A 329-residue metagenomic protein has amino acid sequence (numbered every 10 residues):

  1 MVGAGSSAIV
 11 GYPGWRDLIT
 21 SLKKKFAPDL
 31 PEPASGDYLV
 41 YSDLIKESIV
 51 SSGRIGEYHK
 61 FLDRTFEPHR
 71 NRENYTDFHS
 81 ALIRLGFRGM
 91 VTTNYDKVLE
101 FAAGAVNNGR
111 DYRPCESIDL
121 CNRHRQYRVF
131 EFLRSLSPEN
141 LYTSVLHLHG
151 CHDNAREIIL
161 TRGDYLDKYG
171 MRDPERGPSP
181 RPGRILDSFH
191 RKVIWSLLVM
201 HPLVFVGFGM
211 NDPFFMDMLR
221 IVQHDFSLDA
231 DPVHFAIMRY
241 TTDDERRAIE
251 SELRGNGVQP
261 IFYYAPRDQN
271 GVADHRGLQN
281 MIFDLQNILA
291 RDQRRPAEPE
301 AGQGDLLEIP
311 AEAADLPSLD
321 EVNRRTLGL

Functional and structural regions predicted by a protein language model:
M1-L99, L306-L329: Gly/serine-rich nucleotide phosphate-binding loop at the start of the catalytic core of nucleotide/ADP-ribose-handling
S6-A8, D96-V98, C151-N154, G209-N211: Short, solvent-exposed loop/turn segments at secondary-structure junctions
S6-V10, K25, S80, L85-G86 (+4 more regions): SIR2/sirtuin-family catalytic core signature
V10-Y12, E100-A102, E157, F215-M216: Short glycine-/acidic-enriched loop or helix-start segments at secondary-structure transitions that form or flank
P13-I19, A105-G109, G163-D164, L219-V222: Short secondary-structure boundary/capping segments
S52-E139, L197, V206, D212: Active-site periphery "cap/insert" segments of enzyme catalytic domains
I55-H69, D167-S179, A236: Short, basic, glycine/proline-bearing loop/turn elements
R110-L198: Active-site gating loop/helix substructures
